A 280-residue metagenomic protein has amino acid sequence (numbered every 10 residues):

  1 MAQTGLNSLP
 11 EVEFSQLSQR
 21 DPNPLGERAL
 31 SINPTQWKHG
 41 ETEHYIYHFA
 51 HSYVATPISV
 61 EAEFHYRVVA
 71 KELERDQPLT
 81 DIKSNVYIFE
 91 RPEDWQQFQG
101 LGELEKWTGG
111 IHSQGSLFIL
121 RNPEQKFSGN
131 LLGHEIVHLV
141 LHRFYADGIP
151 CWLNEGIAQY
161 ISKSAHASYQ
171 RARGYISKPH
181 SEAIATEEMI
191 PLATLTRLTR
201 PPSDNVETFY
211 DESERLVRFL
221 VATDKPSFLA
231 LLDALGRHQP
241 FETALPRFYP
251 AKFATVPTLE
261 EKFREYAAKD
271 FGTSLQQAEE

Functional and structural regions predicted by a protein language model:
M1-Q36, P257, E261-E280: N-terminal low-structure segments adjacent to metalloprotease catalytic domains across cellular compartments
T4-E11, S15-Q16, D21-A29, E43-H44 (+5 more regions): Proteins with a high burden of low-complexity, intrinsically disordered sequence enriched in S/T/G/P/A and R, requiring
P10, S15, E27-L30, P34-P150 (+2 more regions): Juxtacatalytic substrate-recognition/specificity segment
G100-P123, F127, Y145-E280: Acidic/His/Gly-enriched intrinsically disordered linker/tail segments that often contain short helix/coil "MoRF-like"
